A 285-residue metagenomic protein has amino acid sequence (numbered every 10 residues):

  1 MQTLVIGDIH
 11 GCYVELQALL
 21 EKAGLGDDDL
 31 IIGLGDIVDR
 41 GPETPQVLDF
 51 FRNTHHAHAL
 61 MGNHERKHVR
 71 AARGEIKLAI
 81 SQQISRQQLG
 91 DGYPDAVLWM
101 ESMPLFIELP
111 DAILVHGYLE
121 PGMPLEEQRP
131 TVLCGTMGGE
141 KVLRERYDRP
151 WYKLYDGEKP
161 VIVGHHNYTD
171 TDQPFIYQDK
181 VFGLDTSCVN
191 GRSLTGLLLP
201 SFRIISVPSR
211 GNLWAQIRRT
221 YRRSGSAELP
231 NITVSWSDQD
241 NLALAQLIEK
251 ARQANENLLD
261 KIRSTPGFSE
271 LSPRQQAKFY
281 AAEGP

Functional and structural regions predicted by a protein language model:
Q2, I6, C12-A79: Core catalytic region of metal-dependent phosphoesterases/phosphodiesterases, especially metallo-beta-lactamase-like
I6-G7, I31-G35, A59-N63, V115 (+3 more regions): Active-site neighborhood of phospho(di)ester-bond hydrolases with catalytic His/Asp-centered motifs
H10-E15, D39-P42, E65-V69, I107 (+3 more regions): Active-site environment of divalent metal-dependent phosphoester hydrolases
A23-D28, L109, Y155-D156: Glycine-rich phosphate-binding loop signature in dinucleotide/nucleotide-binding domains
G33, E108-L109, I176, L199: Generic beta-strand structural signal
T44-L114, E120-P121, E126-R149: Active-site neighborhood of divalent metal-dependent phosphoester bond hydrolases
M137-L143, Y147-P285: Acidic, His/Gly-rich catalytic cores of divalent-metal-dependent hydrolytic chemistry
